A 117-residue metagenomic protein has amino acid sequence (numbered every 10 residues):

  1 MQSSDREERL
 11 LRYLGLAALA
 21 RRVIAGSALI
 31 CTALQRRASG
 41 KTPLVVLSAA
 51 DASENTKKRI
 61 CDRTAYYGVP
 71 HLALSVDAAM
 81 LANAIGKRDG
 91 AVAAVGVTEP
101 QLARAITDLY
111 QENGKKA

Functional and structural regions predicted by a protein language model:
M1-L14, L109, A117: Non-catalytic interface/targeting segments
S4, Q35, V45-S48, Q101 (+1 more regions): SAM-dependent transferase fold signal centered on methyltransferase-like domains, encompassing both Class I
E8-S48: N-terminal first-folded block
L11, A18, Y66, A91-V92 (+1 more regions): N-terminal targeting/trafficking signals and adjacent low-complexity tails
L16-R21, A28-Q35, N55-M80: Positively charged, polar, low-complexity stretches
S39, T64-Y66, G86-K87: Arginine/glycine-rich "motif VI" loop of SF2 helicases in the C-terminal RecA-like domain
D51-N55, Q101-L102: Gly/Ser/Thr-rich loops at beta-strand to alpha-helix junctions that form or flank small-molecule/cofactor-binding
D77-A117: Helix-rich interaction surfaces within compact, conserved domain-sized segments that mediate assembly or partner
